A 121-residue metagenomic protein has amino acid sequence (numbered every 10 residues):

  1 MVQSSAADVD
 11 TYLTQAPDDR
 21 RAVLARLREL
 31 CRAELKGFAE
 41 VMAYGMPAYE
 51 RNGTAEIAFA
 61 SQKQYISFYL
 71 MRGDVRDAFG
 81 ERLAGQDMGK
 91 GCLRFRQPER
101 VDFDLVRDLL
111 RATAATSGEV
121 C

Functional and structural regions predicted by a protein language model:
M1-C121: Charge-dense, helix-prone N-terminal extensions
